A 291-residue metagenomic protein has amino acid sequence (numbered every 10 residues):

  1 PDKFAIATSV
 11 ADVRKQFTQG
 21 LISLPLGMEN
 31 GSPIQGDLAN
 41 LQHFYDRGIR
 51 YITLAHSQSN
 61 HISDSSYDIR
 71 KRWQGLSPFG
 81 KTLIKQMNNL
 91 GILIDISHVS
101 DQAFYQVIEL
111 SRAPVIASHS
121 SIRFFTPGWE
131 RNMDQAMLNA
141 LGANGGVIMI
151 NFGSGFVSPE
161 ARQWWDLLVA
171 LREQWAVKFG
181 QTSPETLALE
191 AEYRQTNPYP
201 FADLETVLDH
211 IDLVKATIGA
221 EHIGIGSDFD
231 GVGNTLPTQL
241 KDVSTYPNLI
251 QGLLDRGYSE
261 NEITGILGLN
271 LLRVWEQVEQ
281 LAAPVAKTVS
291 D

Functional and structural regions predicted by a protein language model:
P1-L38, L54-S59, S66-K81, K85-N89 (+1 more regions): A metal-dependent hydrolase metal-coordination microenvironment
S9, G48, I94-I96, A117-H119 (+3 more regions): Conserved, mostly hydrophobic/aromatic
A11-K15, P33-I34, Q58-S63, V99-Y105 (+3 more regions): Active-site environment of divalent metal-dependent phosphoester hydrolases
G36-D46, R50, D68-I116, W129-G146 (+1 more regions): Histidine/acidic residue-rich metal-binding segments in metalloenzymes
S65-K85, N89-L93, S121-D134, I148 (+5 more regions): Glycine-rich tight-turn/loop motif centered on a GG-T
D134-E192: Aromatic-lined glycan-binding groove of carbohydrate-active enzymes
I150-G155, I218-L240: Short acidic/histidine-rich active-site segments
K241-D291: Mid-to-C-terminal alpha-helical segments outside catalytic/metal-binding sites
